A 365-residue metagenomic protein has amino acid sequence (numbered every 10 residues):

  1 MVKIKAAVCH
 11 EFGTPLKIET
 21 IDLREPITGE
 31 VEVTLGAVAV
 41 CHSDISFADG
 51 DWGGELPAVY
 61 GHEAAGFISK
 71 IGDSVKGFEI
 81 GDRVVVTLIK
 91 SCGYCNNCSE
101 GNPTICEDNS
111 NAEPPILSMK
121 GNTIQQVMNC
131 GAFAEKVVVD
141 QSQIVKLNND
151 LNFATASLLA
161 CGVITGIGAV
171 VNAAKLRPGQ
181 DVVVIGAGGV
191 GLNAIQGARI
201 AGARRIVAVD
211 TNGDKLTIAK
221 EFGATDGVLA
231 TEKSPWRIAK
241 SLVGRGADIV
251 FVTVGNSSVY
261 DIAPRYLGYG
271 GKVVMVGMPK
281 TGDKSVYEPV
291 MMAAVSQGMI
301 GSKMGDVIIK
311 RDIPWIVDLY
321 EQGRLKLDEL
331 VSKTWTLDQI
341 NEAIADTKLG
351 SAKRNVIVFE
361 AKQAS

Functional and structural regions predicted by a protein language model:
M1-I4, R237, I249, D261-R265 (+3 more regions): C-terminal hydrophobic helical "lid"/dimerization subdomain of Rossmann-like NAD(P)H-dependent oxidoreductases
K5, K17, D22, T34 (+3 more regions): Residues located in well-ordered beta-strands
F12, N212, P279, G305: Residues in the short beta-alpha loop(s) of Rossmann-like NAD(P)-binding domains
L23, C92-I185: NAD(P)H dinucleotide-binding glycine-rich loop of Rossmann-like/cofactor-binding domains, especially the beta1-alpha1
R24-V38, A48-S99, T104, M128 (+1 more regions): Glycine-rich beta-strand-centered segment in the early N-terminal region that forms part of a ligand/cofactor-binding
R83, S142-I144, N148-K233, R237-I238: Mid-domain Rossmann-like dinucleotide-binding core that forms the NAD(H)/NADP(H) cofactor-binding site
A174-P178, V190, A201, G213-G298 (+1 more regions): Glycine-rich cofactor phosphate-binding loops and adjacent beta1-alpha1 units of small-molecule cofactor enzyme domains
